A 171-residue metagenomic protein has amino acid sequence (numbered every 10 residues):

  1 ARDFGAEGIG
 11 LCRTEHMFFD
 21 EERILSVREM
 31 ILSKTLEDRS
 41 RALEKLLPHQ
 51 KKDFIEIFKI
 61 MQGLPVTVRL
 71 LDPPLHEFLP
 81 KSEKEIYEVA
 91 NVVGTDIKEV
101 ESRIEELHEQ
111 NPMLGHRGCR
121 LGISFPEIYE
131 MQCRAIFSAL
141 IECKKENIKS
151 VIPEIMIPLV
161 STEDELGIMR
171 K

Functional and structural regions predicted by a protein language model:
A1-K171: Conserved alpha/beta-domain cores
